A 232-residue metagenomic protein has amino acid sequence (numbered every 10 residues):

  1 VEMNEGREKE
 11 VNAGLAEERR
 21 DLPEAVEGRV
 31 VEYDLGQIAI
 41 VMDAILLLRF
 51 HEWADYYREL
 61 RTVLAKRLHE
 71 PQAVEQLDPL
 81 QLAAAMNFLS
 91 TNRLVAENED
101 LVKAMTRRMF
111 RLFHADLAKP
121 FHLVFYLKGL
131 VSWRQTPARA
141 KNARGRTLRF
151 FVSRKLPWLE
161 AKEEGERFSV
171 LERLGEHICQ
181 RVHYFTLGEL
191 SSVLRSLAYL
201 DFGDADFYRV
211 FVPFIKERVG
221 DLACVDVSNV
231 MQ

Functional and structural regions predicted by a protein language model:
V1-Q232: Eukaryotic RNA-binding helical-repeat scaffolds
